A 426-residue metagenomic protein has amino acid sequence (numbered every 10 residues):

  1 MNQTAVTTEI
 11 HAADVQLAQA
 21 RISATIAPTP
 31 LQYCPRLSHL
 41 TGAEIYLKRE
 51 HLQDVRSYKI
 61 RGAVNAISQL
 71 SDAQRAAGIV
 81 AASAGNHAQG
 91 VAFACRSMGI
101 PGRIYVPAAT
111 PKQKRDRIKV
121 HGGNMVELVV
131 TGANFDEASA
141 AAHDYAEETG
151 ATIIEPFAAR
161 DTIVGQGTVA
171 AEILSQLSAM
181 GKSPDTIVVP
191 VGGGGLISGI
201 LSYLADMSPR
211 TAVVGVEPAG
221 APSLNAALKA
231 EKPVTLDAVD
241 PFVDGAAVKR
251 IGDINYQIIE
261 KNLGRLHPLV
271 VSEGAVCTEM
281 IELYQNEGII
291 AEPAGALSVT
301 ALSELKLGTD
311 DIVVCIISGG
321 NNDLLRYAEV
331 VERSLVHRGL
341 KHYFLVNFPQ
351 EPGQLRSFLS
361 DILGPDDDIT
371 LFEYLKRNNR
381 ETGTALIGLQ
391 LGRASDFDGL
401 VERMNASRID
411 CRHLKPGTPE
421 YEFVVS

Functional and structural regions predicted by a protein language model:
M1-S426: PLP-dependent amino-acid enzyme catalytic core
